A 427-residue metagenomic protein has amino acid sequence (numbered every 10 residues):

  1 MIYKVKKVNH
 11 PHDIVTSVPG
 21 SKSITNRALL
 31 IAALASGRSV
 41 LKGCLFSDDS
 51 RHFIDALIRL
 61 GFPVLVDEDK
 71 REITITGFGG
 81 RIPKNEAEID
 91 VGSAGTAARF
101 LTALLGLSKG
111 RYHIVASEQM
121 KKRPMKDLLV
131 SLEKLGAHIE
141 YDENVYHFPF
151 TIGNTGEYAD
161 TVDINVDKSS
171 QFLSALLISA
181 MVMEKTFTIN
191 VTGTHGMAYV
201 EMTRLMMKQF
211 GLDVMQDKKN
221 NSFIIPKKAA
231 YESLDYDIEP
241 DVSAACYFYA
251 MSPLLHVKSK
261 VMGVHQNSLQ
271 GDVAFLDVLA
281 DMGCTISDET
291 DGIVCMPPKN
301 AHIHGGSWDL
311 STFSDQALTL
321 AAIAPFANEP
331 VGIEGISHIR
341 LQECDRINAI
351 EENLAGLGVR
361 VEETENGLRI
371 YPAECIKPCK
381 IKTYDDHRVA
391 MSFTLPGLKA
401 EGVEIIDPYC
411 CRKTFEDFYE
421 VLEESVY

Functional and structural regions predicted by a protein language model:
M1-Y427: Structural preference for solvent-exposed beta-strand-turn elements and adjacent flexible terminal/loop segments within
